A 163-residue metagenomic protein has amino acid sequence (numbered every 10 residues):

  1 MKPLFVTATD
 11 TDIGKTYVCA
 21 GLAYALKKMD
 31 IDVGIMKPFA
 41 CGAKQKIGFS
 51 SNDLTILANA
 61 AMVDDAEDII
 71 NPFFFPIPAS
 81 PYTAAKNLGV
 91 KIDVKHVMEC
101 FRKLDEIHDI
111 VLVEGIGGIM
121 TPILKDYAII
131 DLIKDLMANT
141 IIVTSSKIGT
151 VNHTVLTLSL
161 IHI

Functional and structural regions predicted by a protein language model:
M1-F5: Extreme N-terminal starter segment of soluble prokaryotic enzymes
T11: The conserved Walker
K15: Conserved lysine of the Walker
A20-G89: N-terminal phosphate/diphosphate-binding loop that engages ATP/GTP or pyrophosphate donors across diverse enzyme folds
V33, V111, T140: Hydrophobic anchor at the start of a short beta-strand that flanks the dinucleotide cofactor-binding loop
P81-I123: Phosphate-binding/switch loop-helix module in NTP-utilizing enzymes
D126-S146: Inter-motif core of Ras-like GTPase G domains
I161-I163: Conserved small/polar residues in nucleotide/adenosyl-binding loops
